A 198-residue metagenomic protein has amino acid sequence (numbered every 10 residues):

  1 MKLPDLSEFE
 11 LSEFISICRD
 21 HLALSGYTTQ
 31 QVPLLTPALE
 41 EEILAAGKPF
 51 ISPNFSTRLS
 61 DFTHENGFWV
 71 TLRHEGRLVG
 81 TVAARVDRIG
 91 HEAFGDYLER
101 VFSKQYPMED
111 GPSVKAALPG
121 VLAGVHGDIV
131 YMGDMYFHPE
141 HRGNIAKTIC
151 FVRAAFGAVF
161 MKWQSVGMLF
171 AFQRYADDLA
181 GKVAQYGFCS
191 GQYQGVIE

Functional and structural regions predicted by a protein language model:
M1, E75-R77, P139: Polar low-complexity intrinsically disordered regions
M1-A38: Sequence termini and other peripheral, non-core segments
A23-D128, G133-M135: A conserved beta-strand-loop-helix scaffold within acyl/acetyltransferase catalytic domains
L24-L34, L169, F188-C189, Y193-Q194: Generic preference for hydrophobic/aromatic residues in regular secondary structure cores
G95-Y193: Acyl-donor binding region in acyl/amide transferases
